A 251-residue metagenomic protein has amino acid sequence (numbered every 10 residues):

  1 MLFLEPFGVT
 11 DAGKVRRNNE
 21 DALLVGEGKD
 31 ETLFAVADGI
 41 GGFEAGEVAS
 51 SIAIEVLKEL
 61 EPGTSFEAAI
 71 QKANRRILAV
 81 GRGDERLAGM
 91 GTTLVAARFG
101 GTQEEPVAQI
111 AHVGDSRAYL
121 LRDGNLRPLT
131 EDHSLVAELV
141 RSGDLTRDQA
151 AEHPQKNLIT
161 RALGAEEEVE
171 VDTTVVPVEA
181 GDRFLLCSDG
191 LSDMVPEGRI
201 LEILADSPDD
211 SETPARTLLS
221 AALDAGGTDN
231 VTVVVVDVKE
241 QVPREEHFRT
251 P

Functional and structural regions predicted by a protein language model:
M1-P251: PP2C/PPM-type serine/threonine phosphatase catalytic domain
